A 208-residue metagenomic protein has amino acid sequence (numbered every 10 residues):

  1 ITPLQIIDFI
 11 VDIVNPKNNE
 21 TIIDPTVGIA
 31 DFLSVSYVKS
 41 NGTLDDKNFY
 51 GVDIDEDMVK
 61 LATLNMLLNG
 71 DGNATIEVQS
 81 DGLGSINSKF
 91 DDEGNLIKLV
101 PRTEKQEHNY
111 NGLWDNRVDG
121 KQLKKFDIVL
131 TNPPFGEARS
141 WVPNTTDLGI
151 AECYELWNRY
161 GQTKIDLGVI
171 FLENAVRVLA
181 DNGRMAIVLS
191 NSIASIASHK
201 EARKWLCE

Functional and structural regions predicted by a protein language model:
T2-W114, G120, K124, I128 (+4 more regions): Conserved S-adenosyl-L-methionine
S34, S140-W141, A197: Short glycine-/acidic-enriched loop or helix-start segments at secondary-structure transitions that form or flank
G72-A74, I150-C153, E208: Short, surface-exposed linear patches
D119-K121, R177-V178: Surface-exposed acidic, glycine-flexible loop patches that form ligand/cofactor-binding and adhesion interfaces
T131: A short beta-strand submotif of the Rossmann-like class I SAM-dependent methyltransferase core that lines
P134-L167: Mobile active-site "lid"/loop adjacent to the S-adenosyl-L-methionine
R159-E208: Conserved Class I SAM-dependent methyltransferase catalytic core
